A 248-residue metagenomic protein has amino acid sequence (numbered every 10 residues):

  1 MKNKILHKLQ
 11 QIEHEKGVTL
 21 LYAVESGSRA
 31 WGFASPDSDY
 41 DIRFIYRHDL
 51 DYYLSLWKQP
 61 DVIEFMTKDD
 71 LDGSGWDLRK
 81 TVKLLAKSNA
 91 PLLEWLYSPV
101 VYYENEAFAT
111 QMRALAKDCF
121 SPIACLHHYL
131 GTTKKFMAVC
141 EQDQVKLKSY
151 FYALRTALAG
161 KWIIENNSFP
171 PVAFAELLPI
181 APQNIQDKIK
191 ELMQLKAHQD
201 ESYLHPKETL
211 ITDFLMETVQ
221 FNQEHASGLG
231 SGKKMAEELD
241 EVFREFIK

Functional and structural regions predicted by a protein language model:
M1-V24: Helical scaffold of the NTase/Pol beta-like nucleotidyltransferase catalytic core
K8-Q10, V18, D77-L78, K83 (+2 more regions): Conserved NTP-donor binding/palm subdomain of two-metal-ion nucleotidyltransferases/polymerases, i.e., the charged
Y22-E25, E94, I163-E165, P170: A structural signal for short, well-ordered beta-strand segments and their strand-loop junctions that often border
E25-K68: Catalytic metal-binding acidic patch
H48-D51, S88-P91, K135, A159-G160: Short loop/turn segments at secondary-structure transitions that flank enzyme active sites
S55-T132: A basic- and aromatic-enriched beta-loop-alpha substructure that forms the phosphate/nucleotide- and DNA/RNA-contacting
T110-K234: Conserved nucleotidyltransferase catalytic core and NTase-mimicking acidic/glycine-rich helix/loop elements in nucleic
S231-K248: Acidic, carboxylate-rich catalytic segments that either coordinate divalent cations
